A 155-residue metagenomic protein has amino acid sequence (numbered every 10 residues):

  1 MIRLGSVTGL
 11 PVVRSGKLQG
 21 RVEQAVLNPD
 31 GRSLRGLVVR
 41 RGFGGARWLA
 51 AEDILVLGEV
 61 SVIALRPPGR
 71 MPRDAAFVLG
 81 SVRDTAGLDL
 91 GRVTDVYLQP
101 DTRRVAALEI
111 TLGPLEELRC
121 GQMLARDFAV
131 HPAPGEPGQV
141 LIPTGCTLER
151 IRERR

Functional and structural regions predicted by a protein language model:
M1-R155: Peripheral interaction segments used for macromolecular assembly
